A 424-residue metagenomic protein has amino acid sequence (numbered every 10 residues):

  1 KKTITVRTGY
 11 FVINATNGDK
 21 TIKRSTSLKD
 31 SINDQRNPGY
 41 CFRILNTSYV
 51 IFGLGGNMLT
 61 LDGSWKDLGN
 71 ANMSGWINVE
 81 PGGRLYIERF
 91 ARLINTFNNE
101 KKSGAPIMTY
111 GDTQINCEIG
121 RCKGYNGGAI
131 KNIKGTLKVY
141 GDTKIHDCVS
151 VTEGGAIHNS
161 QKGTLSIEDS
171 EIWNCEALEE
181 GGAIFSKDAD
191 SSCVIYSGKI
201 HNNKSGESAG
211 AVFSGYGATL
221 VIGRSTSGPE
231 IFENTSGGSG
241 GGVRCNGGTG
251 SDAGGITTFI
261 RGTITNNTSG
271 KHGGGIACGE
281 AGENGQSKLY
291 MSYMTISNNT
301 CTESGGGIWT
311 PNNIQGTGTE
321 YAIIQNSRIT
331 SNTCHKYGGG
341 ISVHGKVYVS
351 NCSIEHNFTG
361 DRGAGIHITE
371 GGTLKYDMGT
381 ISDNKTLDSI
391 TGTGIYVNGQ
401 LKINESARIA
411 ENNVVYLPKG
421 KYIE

Functional and structural regions predicted by a protein language model:
K2-V12, S25-G55, D62-Y86, F97-T113 (+9 more regions): Extracellular beta-strand-rich solenoid/capping regions of secreted or surface-exposed proteins that bind or remodel
V6, V12, V50, V79 (+11 more regions): Extended aliphatic helical segments
V12, C41-R43, I51, W76 (+10 more regions): Ordered hydrophobic segments in well-structured contexts
T16-D19, G53-G63, R84-F97, T113-K123 (+10 more regions): Right-handed parallel beta-helix
G39-Y40, G69-W76, K101-I107, Y125-N132 (+11 more regions): Glycine-centered small-residue motifs that form tight turns and secondary-structure capping sites at repeat-unit
I44, V79, I107, I130 (+18 more regions): Hydrophobic aliphatic residue packing
Y396, Q400-E424: Extracellular beta-strand/loop-rich repeat segments of large surface/secreted proteins
